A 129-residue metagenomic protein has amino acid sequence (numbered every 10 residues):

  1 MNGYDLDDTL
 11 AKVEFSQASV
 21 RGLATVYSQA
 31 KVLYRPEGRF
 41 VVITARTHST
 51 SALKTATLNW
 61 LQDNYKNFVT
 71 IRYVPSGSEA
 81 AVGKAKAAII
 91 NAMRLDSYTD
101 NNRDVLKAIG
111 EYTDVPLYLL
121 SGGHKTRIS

Functional and structural regions predicted by a protein language model:
M1, R94-L95: Hydrophobic/aromatic side chains embedded in well-ordered alpha-helices
M1-A80: Alpha-helical substrate-recognition element adjacent to the catalytic core
S76-G83, G123-I128: A short acidic, often aromatic-flanked loop/helix-cap motif at beta-alpha or helix-coil junctions that lines enzyme
G83-K84, R103: Structural motif corresponding to alpha-helix initiation and N-cap regions
L95-S129: Acidic, Mg2+-coordinating phosphoryl-transfer loop and its flanking beta/alpha structural elements, shared across
